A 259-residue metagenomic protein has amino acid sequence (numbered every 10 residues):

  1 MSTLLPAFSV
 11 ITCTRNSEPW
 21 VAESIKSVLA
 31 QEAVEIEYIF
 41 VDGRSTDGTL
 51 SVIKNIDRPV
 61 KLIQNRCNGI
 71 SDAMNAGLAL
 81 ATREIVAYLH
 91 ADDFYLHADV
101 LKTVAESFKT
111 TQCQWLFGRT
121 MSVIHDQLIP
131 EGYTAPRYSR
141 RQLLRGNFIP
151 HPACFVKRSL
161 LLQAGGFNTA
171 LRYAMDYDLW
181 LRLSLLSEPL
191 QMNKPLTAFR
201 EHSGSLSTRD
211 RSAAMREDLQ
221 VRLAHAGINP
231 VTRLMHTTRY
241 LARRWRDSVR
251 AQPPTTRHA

Functional and structural regions predicted by a protein language model:
M1-S27: N-proximal low-complexity "stem/linker" segments adjacent to membrane-targeting elements
K26-E35: Short, acidic, metal-binding catalytic loop of nucleotide-sugar glycosyltransferases
E35-R44, I63-N65: Short beta-strand/loop segment that forms part of the nucleotide-sugar
D42-S51, H90: A conserved acidic beta->alpha catalytic loop
Q64-A81: Glycine-rich, basic loop-to-helix element that forms the pyrophosphate-binding segment of sugar-nucleotide handling
A79, G118, E131-V221: Conserved nucleotide-sugar donor-binding catalytic segment
V86: Short aromatic/hydrophobic "clamp" motif used to bind/position activated sugar donors
F94, A98-P130: Conserved donor NDP-sugar-binding/catalytic core segment of glycosyltransferases
